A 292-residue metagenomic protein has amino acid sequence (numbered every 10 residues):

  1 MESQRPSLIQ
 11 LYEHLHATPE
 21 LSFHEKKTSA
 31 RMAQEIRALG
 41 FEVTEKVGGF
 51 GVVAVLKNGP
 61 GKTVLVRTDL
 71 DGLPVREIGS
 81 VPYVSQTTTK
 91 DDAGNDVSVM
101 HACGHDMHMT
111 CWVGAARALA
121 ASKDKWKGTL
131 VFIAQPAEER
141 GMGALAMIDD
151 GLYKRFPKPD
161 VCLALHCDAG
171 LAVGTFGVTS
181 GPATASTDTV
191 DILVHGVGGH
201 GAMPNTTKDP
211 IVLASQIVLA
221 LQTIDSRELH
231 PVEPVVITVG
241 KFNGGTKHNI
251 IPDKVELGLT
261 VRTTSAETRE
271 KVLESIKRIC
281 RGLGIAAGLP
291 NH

Functional and structural regions predicted by a protein language model:
M1-H101, D106, T110-K127: Acidic/His- and Gly-rich active-site-bordering loop/insert found across diverse amide/peptide-bond hydrolases
L15, M147, L259: Residue-level signal for inorganic ion chemistry
L39-E42, E228-V236, G284-N291: Short secondary-structure junctions
V47-G51, P234, P252-K254: Short Gly/Ser/Thr- and Asp/Glu-enriched loop/turn motifs at secondary-structure junctions
L70-G72, I224-D225, K277-G288: A common structural junction motif
L73-V75, V81-M100, D106-M107, L119-P252: Histidine/acidic-residue-rich, glycine-tolerant segments that coordinate divalent metal ions
H248-E274, N291: A conserved active-site cap/scaffold subdomain adjacent to cofactor or substrate pockets
